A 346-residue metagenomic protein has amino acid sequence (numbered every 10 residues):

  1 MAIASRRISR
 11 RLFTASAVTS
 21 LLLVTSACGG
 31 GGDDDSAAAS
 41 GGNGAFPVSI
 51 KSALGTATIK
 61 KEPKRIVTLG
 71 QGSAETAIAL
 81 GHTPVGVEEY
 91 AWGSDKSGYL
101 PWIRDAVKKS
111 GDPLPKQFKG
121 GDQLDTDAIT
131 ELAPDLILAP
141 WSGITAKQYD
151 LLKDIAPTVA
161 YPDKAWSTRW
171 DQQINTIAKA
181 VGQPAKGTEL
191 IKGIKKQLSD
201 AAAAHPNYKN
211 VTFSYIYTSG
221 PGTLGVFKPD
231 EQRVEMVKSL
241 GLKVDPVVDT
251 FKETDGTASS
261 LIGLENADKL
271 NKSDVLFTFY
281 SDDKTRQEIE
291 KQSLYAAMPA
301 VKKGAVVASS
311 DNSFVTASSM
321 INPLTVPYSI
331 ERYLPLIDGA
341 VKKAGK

Functional and structural regions predicted by a protein language model:
S9-T14: N-terminal export leaders
L22-A27: C-terminal motif of bacterial Sec signal peptides marking the signal peptidase cleavage site
G29-D33: Bacterial signal peptide processing site
T56, L151-P221, S319-K346: Extracytoplasmic substrate-binding proteins
A74-D125: A short, structured surface patch at a secondary-structure boundary
T126-I129, A133-A139, P157, A267 (+1 more regions): Proline-aspartate-enriched helix->loop->beta-strand connector
F227-S260: Alpha-helical, coiled-coil/dimerization segments enriched in small aliphatic residues
K272-K346: Structured C-terminal subdomain patch of bacterial secreted/periplasmic proteins
